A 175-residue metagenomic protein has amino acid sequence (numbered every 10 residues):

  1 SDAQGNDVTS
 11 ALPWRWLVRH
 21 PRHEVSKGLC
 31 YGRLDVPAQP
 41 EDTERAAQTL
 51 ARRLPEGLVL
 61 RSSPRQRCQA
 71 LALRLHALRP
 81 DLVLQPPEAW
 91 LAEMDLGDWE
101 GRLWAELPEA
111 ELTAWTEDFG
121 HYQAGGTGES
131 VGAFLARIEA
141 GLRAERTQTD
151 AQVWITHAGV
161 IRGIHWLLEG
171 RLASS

Functional and structural regions predicted by a protein language model:
S1-W14, R52-P55, D81, Q85 (+3 more regions): Acidic, low-complexity terminal tails and accessory targeting/binding regions of phosphate-metabolizing enzymes
L12, Q69, E139-S175: Active-site-adjacent alpha-helix immediately C-terminal to a catalytic or transition-state-stabilizing loop
P13-P80: Active-site-proximal alpha-helix that buttresses catalytic centers in soluble enzyme cores
R22-E24, Q66-R67, A92-E93, A158-I161: Short, solvent-exposed loop/turn segments at secondary-structure junctions
T43, R65, V131, L135-E139: Amphipathic, non-transmembrane alpha-helical scaffold segments
A47-A51, L135, E139-R146: Generic structural signal for well-ordered alpha-helical scaffold segments
S62-S63, A136, I155-T156: Short beta-strand scaffold positions
L78-R137: Phosphate-handling substructures
